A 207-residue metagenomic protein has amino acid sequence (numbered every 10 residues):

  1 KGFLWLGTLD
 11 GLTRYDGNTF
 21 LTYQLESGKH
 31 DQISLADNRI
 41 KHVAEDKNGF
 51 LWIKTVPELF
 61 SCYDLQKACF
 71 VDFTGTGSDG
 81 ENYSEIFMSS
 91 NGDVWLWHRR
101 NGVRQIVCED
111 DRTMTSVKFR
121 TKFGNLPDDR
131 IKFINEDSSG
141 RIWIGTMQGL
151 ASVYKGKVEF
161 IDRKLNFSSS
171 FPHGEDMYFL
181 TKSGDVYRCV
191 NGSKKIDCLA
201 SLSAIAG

Functional and structural regions predicted by a protein language model:
K1-G207: Carboxylate-rich, polar loop motifs that coordinate divalent cations or form catalytic acidic clusters
